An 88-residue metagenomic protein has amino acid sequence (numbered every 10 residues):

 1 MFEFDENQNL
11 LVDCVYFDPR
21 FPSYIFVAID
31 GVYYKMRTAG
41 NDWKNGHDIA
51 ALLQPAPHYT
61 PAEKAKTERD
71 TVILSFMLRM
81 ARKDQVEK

Functional and structural regions predicted by a protein language model:
M1-K88: Protein C-terminal end segments and domain termini
